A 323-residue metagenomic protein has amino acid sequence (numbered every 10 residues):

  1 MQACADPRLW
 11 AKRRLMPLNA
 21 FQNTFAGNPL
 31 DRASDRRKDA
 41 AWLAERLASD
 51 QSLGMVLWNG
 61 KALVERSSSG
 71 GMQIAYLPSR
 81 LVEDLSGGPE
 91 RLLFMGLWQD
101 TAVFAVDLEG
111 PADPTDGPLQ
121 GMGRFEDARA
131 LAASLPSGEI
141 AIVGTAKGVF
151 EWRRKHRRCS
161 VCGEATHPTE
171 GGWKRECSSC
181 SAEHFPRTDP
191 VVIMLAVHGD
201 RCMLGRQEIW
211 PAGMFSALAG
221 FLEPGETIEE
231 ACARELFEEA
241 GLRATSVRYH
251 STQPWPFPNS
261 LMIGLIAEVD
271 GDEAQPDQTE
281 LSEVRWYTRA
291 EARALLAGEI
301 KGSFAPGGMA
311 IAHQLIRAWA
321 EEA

Functional and structural regions predicted by a protein language model:
A3-H156, H167-P168, P211-F215, D277-A323: Nudix hydrolase/Nudix homology domain
T145-L195: Cys/His-rich short segments
R175-A217, F221, R243-A244, A267-V269: N-terminal strand-loop-strand
A217-S251, L265, G271-E273: The catalytic Nudix box helix
S251-Q253, L296: Generic recognition of flexible, low-complexity loop/linker segments
Q253-W255, Q275-D277: Short proline/glycine-enriched turn/loop segments at secondary-structure junctions
F257-I263: A short, glycine/Asx- and small/polar-enriched loop/turn that sits immediately N-terminal to a beta-strand
E268-D270, Y287-T288: Solvent-exposed residues in well-ordered beta-strands and their adjoining turns, especially edge/terminal strands
